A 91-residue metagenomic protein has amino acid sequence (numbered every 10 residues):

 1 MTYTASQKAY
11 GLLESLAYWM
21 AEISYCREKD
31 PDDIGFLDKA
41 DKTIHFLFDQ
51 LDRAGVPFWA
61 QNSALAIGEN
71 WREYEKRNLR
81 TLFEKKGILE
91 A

Functional and structural regions predicted by a protein language model:
M1-Q7, R80-A91: Short intrinsically disordered terminal tails
T2-E28: N-terminal acidic leader/helix
A9, Y18, K39, D49-L51 (+1 more regions): Intrinsically disordered, low-complexity serine/threonine-rich segments
L13-E14, D33, A91: A periodicity- and composition-biased signal for non-globular, repetitive helical segments
A17, A21, R72-E75, L79 (+1 more regions): Hydrophobic face of amphipathic alpha-helices
A17-Y18, K42, V56, E84 (+1 more regions): Intrinsic disorder/low-complexity segments in short proteins, especially the signal peptide and propeptide regions
S24-R77: Acidic, low-complexity, intrinsically disordered interaction modules
